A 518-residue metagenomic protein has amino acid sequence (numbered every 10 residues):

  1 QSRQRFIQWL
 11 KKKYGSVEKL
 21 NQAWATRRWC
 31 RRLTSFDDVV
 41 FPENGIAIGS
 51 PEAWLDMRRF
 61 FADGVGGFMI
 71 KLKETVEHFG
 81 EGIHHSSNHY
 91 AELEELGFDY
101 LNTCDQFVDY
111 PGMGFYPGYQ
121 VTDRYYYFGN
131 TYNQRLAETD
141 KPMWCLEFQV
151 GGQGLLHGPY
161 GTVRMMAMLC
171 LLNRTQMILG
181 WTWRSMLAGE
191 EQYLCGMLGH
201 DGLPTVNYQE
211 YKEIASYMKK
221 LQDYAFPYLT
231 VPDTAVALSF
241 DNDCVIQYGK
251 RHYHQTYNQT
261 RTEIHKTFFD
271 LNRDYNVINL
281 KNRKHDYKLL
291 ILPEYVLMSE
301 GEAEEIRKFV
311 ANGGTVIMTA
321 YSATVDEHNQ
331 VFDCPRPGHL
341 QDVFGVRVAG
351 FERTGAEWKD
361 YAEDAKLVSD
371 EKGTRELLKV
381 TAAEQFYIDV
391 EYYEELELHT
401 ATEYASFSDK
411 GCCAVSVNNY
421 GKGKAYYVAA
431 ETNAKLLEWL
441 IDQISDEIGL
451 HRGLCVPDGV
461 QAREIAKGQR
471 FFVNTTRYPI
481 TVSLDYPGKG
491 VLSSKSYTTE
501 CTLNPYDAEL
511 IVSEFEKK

Functional and structural regions predicted by a protein language model:
Q1-Y110, G114-P117, V121-F128: Polysaccharide-binding and catalytic clefts of secreted carbohydrate-active enzymes
R32-V39, G82, P111, Y116-K518: Carbohydrate-binding surfaces of carbohydrate-active enzymes
